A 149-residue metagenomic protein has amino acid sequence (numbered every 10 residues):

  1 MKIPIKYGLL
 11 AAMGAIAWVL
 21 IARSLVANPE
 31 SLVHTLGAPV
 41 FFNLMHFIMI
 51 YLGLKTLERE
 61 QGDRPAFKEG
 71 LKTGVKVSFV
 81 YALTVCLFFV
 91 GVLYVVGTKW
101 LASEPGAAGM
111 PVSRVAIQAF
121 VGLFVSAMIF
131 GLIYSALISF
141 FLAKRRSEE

Functional and structural regions predicted by a protein language model:
M1-L57: Transmembrane alpha-helical insertion/packing segments
P4-L9, V40, L71, V75 (+2 more regions): Hydrophobic alpha-helical transmembrane segments
M45-Y51, A127-L137: Hydrophobic cores of alpha-helical transmembrane segments in multi-pass inner/ER membrane proteins, independent
G53-G70: Membrane-helix interface/capping segments
P65-T73, V77, F140-E149: Cytoplasmic juxtamembrane regions at transmembrane-helix boundaries
G74-V92: Hydrophobic alpha-helical membrane-insertion segments
F88-G109: Functional transmembrane-helix hotspots
S113-Y134: Hydrophobic alpha-helical transmembrane segments
